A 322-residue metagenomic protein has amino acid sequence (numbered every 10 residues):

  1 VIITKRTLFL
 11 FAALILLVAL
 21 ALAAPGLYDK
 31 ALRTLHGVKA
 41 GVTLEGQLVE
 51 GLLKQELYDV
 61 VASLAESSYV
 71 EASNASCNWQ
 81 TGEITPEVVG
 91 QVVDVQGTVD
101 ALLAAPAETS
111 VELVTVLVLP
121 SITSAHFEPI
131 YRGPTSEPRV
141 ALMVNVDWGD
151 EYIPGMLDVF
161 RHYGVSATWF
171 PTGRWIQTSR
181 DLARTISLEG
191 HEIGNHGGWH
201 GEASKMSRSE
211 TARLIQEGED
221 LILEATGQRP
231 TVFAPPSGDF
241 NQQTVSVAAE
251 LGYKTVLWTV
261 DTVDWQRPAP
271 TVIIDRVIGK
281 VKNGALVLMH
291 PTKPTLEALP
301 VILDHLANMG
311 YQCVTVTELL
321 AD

Functional and structural regions predicted by a protein language model:
I2-V140, W148: Surface-exposed, secretory/extracytoplasmic low-complexity segments enriched in Ser/Thr/Asn/Gly/Pro
V42-G51, T85-V92, M143-D147, P171-T172 (+4 more regions): Second-shell loop/turn segments in exported
E45, G194, V256: Conserved Rossmann-like nucleotide-binding pocket used by diverse enzymes that bind dinucleotide cofactors
Q55-Y58, R184, A212, I274: Generic structural signal for individual residues within well-ordered alpha-helical segments across diverse proteins
V60-E71, A101, A105, V159-S166 (+6 more regions): Structured segments of extracytoplasmic/periplasmic soluble domains in secreted or envelope-associated proteins
P120-E202, M206, E210, L214 (+3 more regions): Active-site beta->alpha N-cap acidic-glycine motif
Q177, G201-D322: Catalytic domains of cell-wall/extracellular-matrix polysaccharide-remodeling enzymes, centered on de-N-acetylation
